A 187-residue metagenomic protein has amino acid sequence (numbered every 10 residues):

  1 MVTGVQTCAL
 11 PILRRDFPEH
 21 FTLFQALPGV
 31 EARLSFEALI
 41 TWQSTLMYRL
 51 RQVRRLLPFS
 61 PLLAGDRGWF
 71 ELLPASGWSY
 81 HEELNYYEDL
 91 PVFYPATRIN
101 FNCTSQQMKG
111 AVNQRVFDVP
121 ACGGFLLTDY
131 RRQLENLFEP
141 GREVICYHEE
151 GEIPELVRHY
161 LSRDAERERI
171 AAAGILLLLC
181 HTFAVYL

Functional and structural regions predicted by a protein language model:
M1-C8: Single conserved hydrophobic/aromatic residue that forms the stacking wall/gate of nucleotide- or nucleobase-binding
V2, L63, A172: Short glycine/serine/threonine-biased micro-segments
G4, Q43, M47, H81-L84: Conserved phosphate-coordination/catalytic loops
I12-P58, A64: Alpha-helix-centered segments that form part of catalytic cores
F59-S60, R98: Loop/turn elements at helix/coil->beta-strand transitions in domains of secreted/extracellular proteins
R67-L187: Catalytic binding pocket for nucleotide-activated donors in carbohydrate/polymer assembly enzymes
